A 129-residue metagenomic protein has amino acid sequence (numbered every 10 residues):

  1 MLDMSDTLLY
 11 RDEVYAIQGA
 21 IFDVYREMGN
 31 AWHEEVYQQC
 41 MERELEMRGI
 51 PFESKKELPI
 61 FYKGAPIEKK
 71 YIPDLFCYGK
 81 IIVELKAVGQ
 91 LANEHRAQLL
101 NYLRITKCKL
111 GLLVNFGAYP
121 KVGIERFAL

Functional and structural regions predicted by a protein language model:
M1-P51, F127-L129: Solvent-exposed, charged helical/coil patches that constitute nucleic-acid or partner-interaction surfaces
G29, F52, P73-L91, Y102: Conserved catalytic cores of phosphodiester-cleaving nucleases, focusing on short active-site segments
E46-Y62: A short acidic/basic microdomain associated with nuclease active sites
P66-I67: Conserved coil-to-alpha-helix start sites within the AMP-binding
K86-L129: Nucleic-acid nuclease catalytic cores
